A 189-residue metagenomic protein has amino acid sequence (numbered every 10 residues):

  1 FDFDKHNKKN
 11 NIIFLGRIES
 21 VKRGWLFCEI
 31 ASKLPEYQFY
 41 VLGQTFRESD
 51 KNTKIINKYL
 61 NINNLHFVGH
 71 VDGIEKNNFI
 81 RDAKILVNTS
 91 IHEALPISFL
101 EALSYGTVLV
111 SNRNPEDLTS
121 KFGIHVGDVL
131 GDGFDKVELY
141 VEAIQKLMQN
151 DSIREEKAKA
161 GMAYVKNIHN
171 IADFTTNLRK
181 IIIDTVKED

Functional and structural regions predicted by a protein language model:
F1-N10: Acidic anion/phosphate-binding donor-loop and adjacent secondary structure in glycosyltransferase catalytic cores
E19-K33: A conserved mid-protein helix/loop that constitutes part of the nucleotide-sugar donor-binding site
Q38-T53, F67-V71: Glycosyltransferase donor-sugar binding loop
H70, N78-A83: Short alpha-helical donor nucleotide-sugar binding micro-motif in glycosyltransferases
I91: Aromatic "clamp/platform" in nucleotide-sugar-dependent glycosyltransferases that forms part of the donor/acceptor
V108-N112: Short hydrophobic beta-strand element within catalytic cores of glycosyltransferases and related nucleotide-activated
L118-Q145: Change "using UDP/GDP/dTDP sugars" to "using nucleotide sugars
Q149-I183: A charged, aromatic-enriched C-terminal amphipathic alpha-helix characteristic of glycosyltransferases across folds
